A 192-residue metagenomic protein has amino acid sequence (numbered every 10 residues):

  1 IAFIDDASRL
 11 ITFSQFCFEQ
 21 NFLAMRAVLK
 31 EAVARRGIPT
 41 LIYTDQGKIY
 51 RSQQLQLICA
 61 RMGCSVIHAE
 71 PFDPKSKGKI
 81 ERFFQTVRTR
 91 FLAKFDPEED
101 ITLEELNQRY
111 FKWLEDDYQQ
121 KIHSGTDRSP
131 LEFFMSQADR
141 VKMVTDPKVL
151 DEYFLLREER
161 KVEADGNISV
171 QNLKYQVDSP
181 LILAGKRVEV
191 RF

Functional and structural regions predicted by a protein language model:
I1-A34, I38-K48, A69-P71: A short, conserved beta-strand element enriched in hydrophobic/aromatic residues
R9, I42-D45, K77, D117 (+1 more regions): Short, conserved catalytic/metal-binding motifs centered on acidic residues
K30, Q56, D165: Short glycine-/small-residue-rich flexible loop motifs, especially phosphate/cofactor-binding loops
Y50-Q53: Short, well-ordered alpha-helical microsegments
Q56-D151: Charged alpha-helix within mobile-element recombinases
Y118-F192: C-terminal, beta-rich DNA-binding module of retroviral/retroelements integrases
